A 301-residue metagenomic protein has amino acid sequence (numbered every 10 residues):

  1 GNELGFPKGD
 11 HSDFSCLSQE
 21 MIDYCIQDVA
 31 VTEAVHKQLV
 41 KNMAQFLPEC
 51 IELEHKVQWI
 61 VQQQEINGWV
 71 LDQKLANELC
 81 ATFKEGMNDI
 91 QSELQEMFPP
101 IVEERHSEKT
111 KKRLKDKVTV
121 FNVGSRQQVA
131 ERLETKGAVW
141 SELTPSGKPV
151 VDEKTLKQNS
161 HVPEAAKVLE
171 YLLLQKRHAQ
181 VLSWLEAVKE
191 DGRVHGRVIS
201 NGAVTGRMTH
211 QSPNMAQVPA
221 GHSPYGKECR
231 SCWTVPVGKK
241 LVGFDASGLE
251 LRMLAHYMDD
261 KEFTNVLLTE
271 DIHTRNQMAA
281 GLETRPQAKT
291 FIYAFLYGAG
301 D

Functional and structural regions predicted by a protein language model:
N2, G298-D301: Short, intrinsically disordered, charge-balanced linker/junction segments flanking boundaries in proteins
E3, P7-K8, Q19-Y225, T234 (+2 more regions): Conserved "right-hand" nucleotidyltransferase catalytic core of DNA-directed polymerases
E54-V57, R285-K289: Short, leucine-enriched amphipathic alpha-helices that occur as contiguous helical runs
H55, V123, L267-T269, F295-A299: Short acidic alpha-helix initiation/capping motifs at coil-to-helix transition points, especially at protein N-termini
Q63, Q287-G298: Short, amphipathic alpha-helical "recognition" segments used to contact nucleic acids or chromatin
G243, E250-G281: Metal-dependent catalytic core segments for phosphate chemistry
